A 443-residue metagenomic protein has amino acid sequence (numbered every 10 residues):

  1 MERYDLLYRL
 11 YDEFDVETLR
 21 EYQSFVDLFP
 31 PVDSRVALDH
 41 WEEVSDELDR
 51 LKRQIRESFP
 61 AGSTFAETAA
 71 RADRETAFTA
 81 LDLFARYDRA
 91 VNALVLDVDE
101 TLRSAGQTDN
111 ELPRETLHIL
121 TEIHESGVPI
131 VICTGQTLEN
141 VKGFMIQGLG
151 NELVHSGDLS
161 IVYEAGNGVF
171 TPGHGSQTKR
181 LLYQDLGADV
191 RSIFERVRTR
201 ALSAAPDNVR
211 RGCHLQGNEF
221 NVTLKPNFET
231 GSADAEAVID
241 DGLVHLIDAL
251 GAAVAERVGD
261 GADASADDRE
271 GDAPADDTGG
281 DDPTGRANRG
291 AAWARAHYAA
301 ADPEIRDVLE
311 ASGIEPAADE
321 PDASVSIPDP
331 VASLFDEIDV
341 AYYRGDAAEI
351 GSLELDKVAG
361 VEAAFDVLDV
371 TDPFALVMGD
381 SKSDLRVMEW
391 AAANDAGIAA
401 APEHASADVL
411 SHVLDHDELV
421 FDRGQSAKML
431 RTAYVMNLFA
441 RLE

Functional and structural regions predicted by a protein language model:
M1-L96, E115, E122: Non-catalytic pre-domain segments flanking phosphatase-related domains
M1-W41, D207-H214, E219-T230, D260-D272 (+1 more regions): Extreme N-terminal leader/targeting regions
R3-L7, Y11-E21, D27, L48-T64 (+2 more regions): Mg2+-dependent phosphoryl-transfer enzymes with acidic/Ser/Thr/Gly-rich catalytic loops
L83-N140, A359-D369, P373-A375, G379 (+1 more regions): Secondary-structure-rich domain cores
A105-L112, T178-L186, T230-V238: Short, flexible/disordered intra-domain loops and linkers
R114-Q216, H404: Active-site phosphate-binding/coordination module
V141-M145, L224, R386-W390: A short acidic (Asp/Glu
L215-A375, D384: Conserved acidic, metal-coordinating active-site core of Asp-based, Mg2+-dependent phosphoryl-transfer enzymes
